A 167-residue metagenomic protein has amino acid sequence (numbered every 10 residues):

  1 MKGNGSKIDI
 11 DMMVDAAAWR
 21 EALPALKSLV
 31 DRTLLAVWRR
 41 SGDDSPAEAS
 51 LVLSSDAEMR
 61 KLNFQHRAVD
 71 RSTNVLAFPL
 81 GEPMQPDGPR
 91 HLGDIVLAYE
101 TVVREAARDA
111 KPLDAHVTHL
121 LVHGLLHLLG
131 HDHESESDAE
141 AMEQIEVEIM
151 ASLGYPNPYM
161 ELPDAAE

Functional and structural regions predicted by a protein language model:
M1-V117, L128-E167: An acidic/histidine-cluster motif and surrounding catalytic segment that typifies divalent-metal-assisted enzyme active
